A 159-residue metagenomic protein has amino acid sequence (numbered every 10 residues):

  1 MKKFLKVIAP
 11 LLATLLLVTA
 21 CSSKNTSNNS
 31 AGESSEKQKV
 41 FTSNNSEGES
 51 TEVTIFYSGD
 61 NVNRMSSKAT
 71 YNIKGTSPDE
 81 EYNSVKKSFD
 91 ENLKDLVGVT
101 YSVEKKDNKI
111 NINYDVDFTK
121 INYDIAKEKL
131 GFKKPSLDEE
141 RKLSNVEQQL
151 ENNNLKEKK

Functional and structural regions predicted by a protein language model:
M1-A9: Bacterial N-terminal signal peptides that target proteins for export
L11-L15: Alpha-helical transmembrane segments
L16-A20: C-terminal motif of bacterial Sec signal peptides marking the signal peptidase cleavage site
S22-K24: Bacterial signal peptide processing site
T26-S30: Intrinsically disordered, low-complexity repeat and linker tracts
G32-K159: Subset-of-secretome marker
